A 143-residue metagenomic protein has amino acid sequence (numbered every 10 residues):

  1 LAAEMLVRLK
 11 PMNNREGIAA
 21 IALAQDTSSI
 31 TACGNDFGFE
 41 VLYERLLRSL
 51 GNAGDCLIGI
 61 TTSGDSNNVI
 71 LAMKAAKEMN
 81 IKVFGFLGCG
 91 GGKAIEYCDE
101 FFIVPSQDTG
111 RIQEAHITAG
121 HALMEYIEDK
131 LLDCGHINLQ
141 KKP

Functional and structural regions predicted by a protein language model:
L1-L50: Glycine-rich, small/polar surface segments that engage phosphate groups of diverse ligands
A24, T61, L87, F102-G110: Short beta->alpha connector loops at strand-helix junctions that form conserved, small/polar/Pro-enriched
S49, G110-K142: A charged, well-structured terminal subsegment
L57, V83, E100-F102: Short, well-ordered beta-strand core segments
D65-A72, A94: Short glycine/serine/threonine-rich phosphate/pyrophosphate-binding segments that cradle anionic phosphate groups
F86-C98: Short, glycine/polar-rich helix-capping loops at beta-to-alpha or helix-loop-helix junctions that flank or form
